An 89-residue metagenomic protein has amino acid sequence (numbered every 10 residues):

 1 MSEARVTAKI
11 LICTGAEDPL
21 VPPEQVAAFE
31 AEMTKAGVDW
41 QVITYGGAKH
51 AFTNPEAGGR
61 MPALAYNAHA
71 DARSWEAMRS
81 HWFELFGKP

Functional and structural regions predicted by a protein language model:
M1-S2: Active-site nucleophile elbow and catalytic-triad environment of alpha/beta-hydrolase enzymes
V6, L11-T14, D18, Y45: Short beta-strand/loop motif that positions the catalytic acidic residue of the alpha/beta-hydrolase fold
V6-K9, E30, G59-P62: Short, hinge-like loop/turn segments at secondary-structure boundaries
A8, P22-E32, Q41: Short alpha-helix in the alpha/beta-hydrolase fold that links the catalytic acid
E17-V21, H50-A51: Acidic catalytic loop of the alpha/beta-hydrolase fold
T34-P89: C-terminal catalytic histidine-bearing segment of alpha/beta-hydrolase fold enzymes
